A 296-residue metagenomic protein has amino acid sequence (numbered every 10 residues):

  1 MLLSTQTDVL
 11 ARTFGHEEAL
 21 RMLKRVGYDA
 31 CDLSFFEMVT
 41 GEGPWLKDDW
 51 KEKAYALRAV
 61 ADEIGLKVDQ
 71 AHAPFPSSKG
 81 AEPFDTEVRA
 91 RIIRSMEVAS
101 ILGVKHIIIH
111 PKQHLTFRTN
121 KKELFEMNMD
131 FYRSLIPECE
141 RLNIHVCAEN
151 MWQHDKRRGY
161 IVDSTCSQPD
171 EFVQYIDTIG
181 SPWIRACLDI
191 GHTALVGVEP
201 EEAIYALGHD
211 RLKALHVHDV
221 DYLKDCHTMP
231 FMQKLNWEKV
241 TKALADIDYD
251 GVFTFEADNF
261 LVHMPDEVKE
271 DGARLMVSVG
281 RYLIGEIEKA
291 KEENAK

Functional and structural regions predicted by a protein language model:
M1-S4, R12-D29, D62, R158 (+1 more regions): Histidine-acidic metal/acid-base catalytic patches
Q6-L10, S34-M38, A73-P76, K112-H114 (+4 more regions): Active-site beta-loop-alpha junctions enriched in small/polar residues
L10-R12, D48-D49, E87, E126-M127 (+2 more regions): Residues that cap or flank secondary-structure elements
C31-L33, D69-A71, I107, V146 (+2 more regions): Hydrophobic residues within beta-strands of alpha/beta enzymes
D32-L57: Glycine-rich, proline-tolerant flexible connector loops at the mouths of alpha/beta enzymes
V39-P44, S77-E82, L115-T119, H154-G159 (+2 more regions): A short acidic, helix-capping loop that chelates divalent metal ions and anchors anionic groups
Y55, V60-I64, S78-R185, L195-V196 (+2 more regions): Active-site acidic/histidine proton-transfer and metal-coordination neighborhood in alpha/beta enzyme cores
L66-S78: A short glycine/small-residue-enriched secondary-structure motif
